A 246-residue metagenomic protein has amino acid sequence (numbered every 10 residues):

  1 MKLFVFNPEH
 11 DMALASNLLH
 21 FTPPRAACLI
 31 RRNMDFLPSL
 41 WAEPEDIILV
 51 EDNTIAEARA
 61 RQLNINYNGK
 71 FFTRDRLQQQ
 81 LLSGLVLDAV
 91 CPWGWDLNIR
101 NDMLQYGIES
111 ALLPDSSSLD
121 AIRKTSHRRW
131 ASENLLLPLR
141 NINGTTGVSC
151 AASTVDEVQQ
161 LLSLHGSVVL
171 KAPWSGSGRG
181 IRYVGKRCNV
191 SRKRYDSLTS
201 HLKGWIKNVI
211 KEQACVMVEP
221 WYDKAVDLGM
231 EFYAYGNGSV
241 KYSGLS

Functional and structural regions predicted by a protein language model:
M1-D46: N-terminal-proximal low-complexity accessory segments that begin disordered and transition into the first
D11-L14, I55-A58, G176-R179, A225-D227: Flexible loop/turn segments at secondary-structure boundaries
L19-P24, L139-G147, R187-S191: Short, basic, glycine/proline-bearing loop/turn elements
C28-W41, L49-Q160, G176: Conserved N-proximal alpha/beta basic substrate-recognition cap immediately N-terminal to, or forming the N-lobe
N101-D102, S177-I181, R192, V226-M230 (+1 more regions): Short helix/loop capping segments that flank catalytic or ligand/cofactor-binding pockets
V148-S149, S167-L202: Glycine-rich phosphate-binding loop of ATP-grasp-fold ATP-dependent ligases
D156, H165-G166, D196-S246: Phosphate-binding site of ATP-dependent enzymes
